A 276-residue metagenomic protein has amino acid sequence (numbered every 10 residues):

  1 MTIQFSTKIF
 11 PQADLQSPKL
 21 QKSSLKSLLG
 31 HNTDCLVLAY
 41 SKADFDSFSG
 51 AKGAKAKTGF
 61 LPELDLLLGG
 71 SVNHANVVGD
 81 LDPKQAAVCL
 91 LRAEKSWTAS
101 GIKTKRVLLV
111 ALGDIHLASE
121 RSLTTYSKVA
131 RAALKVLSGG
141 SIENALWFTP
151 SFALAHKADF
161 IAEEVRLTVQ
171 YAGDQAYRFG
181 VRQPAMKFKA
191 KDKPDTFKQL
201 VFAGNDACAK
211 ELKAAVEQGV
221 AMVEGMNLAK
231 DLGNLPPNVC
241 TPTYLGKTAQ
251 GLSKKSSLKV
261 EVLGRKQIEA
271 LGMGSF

Functional and structural regions predicted by a protein language model:
M1-F276: Glycine-/small-residue-enriched capping loops at alpha/beta junctions
